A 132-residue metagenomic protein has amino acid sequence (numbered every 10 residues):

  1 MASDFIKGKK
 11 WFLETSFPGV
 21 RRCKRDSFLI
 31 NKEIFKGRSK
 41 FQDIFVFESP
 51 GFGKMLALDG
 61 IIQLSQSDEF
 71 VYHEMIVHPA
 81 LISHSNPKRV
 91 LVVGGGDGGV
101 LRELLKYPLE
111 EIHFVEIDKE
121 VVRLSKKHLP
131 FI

Functional and structural regions predicted by a protein language model:
A2-F12, L64-I132: The AdoMet/dcAdoMet-binding core of the Class I SAM-like
A2-M55: N-terminal auxiliary segments of SAM/dcSAM-dependent transferases
